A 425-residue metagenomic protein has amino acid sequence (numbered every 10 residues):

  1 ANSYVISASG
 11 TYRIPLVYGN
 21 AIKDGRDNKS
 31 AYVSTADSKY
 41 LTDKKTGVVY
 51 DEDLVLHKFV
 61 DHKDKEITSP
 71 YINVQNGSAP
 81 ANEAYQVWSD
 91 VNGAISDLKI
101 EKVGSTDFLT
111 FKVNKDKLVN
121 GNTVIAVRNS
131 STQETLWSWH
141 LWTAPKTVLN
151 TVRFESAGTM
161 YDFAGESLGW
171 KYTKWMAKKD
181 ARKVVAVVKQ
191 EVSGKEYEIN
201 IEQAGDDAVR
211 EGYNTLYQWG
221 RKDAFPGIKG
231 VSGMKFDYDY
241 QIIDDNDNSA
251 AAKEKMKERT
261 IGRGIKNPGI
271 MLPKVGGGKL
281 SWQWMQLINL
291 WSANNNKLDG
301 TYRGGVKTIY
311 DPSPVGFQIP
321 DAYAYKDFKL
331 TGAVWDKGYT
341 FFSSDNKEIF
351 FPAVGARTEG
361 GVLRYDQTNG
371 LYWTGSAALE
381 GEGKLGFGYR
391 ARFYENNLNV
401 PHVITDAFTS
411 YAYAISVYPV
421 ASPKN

Functional and structural regions predicted by a protein language model:
A1-K99, V152-E191: Solvent-exposed, low-complexity, repeat-rich "mucin-like" stalks and linkers
G104-N120: Extracellular/luminal low-complexity segments enriched in Ser/Thr/Pro
K115, N129-S131, P423: Surface-exposed loop/turn motifs at beta-strand-loop junctions within extracellular Ig-like and Fibronectin type III
V119-S130: A short beta-strand micro-motif common to beta-rich folds, especially ectodomain repeats
E134-W139: Extracellular and select intracellular beta-sandwich modules with Ser/Thr-enriched, small-residue motifs on
H140-L149: Short beta-strand edge segments in extracellular beta-sheet folds
R153-N295: Conserved, compact domain cores that house catalytic/ligand-binding motifs in diverse enzymes and effector modules
G262-N425: C-terminal, surface-exposed recognition/capping segments
